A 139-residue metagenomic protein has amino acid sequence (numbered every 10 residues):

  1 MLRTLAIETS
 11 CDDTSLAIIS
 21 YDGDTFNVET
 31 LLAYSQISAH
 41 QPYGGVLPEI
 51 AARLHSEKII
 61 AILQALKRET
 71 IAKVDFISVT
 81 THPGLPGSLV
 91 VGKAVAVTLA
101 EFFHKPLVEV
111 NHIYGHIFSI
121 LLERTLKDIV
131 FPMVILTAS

Functional and structural regions predicted by a protein language model:
M1-S139: Short acidic/glycine-rich loops and adjacent helix/strand connectors that line catalytic pockets where negatively
